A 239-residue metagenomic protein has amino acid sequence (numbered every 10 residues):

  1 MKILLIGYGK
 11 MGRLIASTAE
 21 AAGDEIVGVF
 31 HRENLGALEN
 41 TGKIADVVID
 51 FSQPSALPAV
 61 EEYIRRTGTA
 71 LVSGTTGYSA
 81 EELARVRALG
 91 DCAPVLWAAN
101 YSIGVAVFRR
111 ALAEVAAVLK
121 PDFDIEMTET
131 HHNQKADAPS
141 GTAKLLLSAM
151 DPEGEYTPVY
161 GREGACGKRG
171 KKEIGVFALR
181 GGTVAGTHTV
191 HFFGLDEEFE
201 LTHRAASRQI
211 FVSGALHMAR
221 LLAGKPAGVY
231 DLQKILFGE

Functional and structural regions predicted by a protein language model:
K2, I6, K10-G42, P121-E239: C-terminal substrate-binding/catalytic lobe of Rossmann-fold NAD(P)-dependent oxidoreductases
R32-L35, T76-S79, Y101: Short, acidic/turn-prone active-site loops that include or flank metal/cofactor- and phosphate-binding residues
T41-V48, R65-L71: Short acidic/histidine-rich motifs immediately flanking catalytic phosphotransfer sites in two-component signaling
I49-R66, G77-E82: Beta-loop-alpha module in the N-terminal Rossmann-like domain of NAD(P)-dependent dehydrogenases, especially those
E62, T75-V95, A106, A111-V115: Rossmann-fold NAD(P)-binding glycine/threonine-rich loop
A70, R85-S102, K120-I125: Rossmann-fold dehydrogenase core element
